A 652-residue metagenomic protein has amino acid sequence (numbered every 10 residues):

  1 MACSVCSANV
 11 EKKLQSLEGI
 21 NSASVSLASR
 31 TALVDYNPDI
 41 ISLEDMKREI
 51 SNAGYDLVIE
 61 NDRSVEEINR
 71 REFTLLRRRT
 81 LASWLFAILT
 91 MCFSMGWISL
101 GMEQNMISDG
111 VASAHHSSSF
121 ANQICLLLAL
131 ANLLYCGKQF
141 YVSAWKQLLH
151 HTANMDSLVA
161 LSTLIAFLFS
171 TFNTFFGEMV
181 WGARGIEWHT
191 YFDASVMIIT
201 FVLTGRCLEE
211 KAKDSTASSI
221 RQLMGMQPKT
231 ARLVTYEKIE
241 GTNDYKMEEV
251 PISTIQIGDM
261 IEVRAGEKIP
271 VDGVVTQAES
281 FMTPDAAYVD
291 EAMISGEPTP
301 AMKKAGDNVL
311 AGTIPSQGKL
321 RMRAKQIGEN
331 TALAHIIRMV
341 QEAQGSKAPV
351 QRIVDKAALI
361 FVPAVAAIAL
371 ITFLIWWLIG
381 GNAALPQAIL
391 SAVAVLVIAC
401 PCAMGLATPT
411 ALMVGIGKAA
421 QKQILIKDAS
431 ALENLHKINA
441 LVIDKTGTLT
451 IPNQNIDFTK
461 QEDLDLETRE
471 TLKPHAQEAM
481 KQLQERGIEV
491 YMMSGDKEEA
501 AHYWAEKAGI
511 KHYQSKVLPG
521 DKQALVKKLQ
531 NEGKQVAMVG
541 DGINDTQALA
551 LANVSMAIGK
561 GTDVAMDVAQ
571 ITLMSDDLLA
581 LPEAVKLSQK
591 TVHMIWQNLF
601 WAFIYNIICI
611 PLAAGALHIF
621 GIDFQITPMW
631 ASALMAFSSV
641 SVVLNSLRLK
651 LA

Functional and structural regions predicted by a protein language model:
M1-A121, E237-Y245, A334, R338-S346 (+3 more regions): Flexible metal-binding regulatory segments at protein termini and peripheral loops
A8, S29, I426, H436 (+2 more regions): Conserved ATP-binding TGD loop and adjacent catalytic N/P-domain core of P-type ATPases
L17-I40, E44, H189-F192, Q222-N330 (+1 more regions): Conserved cytosolic catalytic loops of P-type ATPases
E66-F86, Q123, S143-A166, I337-A369 (+6 more regions): Soluble-to-membrane junctions at the N-terminal ends of transmembrane alpha-helices in multi-pass ion-transporting
L75-T230, K356, I626: Transmembrane helix-loop-helix hairpins at the membrane interface
S99-S119, L149, L168, K418 (+7 more regions): Membrane-embedded alpha-helical bundles of multi-pass transporters
S119-L126, N154-L158, E178-I198, I353 (+4 more regions): Membrane-water interface of transmembrane alpha-helices in multipass transporters/channels
L390, C400-D465, L529, A548 (+1 more regions): Conserved catalytic phosphorylation-site environment of P-type ATPases
